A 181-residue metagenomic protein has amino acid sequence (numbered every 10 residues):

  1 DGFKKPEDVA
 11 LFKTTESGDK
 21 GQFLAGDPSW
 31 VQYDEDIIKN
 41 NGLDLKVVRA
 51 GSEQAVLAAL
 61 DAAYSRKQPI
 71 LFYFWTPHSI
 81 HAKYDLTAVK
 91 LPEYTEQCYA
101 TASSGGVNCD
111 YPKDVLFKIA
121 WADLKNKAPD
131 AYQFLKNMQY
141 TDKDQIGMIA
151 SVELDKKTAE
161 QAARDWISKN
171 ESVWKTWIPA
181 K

Functional and structural regions predicted by a protein language model:
D1, K113-K127, A150-S151: A bilobed periplasmic-binding-protein/Venus flytrap-type ligand-binding module shared by bacterial periplasmic
D1-G26: A conserved helix-loop-strand patch within extracytoplasmic ligand-binding domains of the periplasmic binding
K5-D8, K127-M138: Short amphipathic alpha-helical coupling segments at ligand-binding clamshell hinges and other catalytic/signaling
L11-T14, K39-L43, D61-Q68, K136-Y140 (+2 more regions): Sec-exported extracytoplasmic/periplasmic mature domains
L24-A100: Ligand-binding pocket segment of bilobal, Venus flytrap-like solute-binding proteins
N41-G42, P112-K118, D142-M148: Acidic/histidine-rich, surface-exposed loop or edge segments in extracytoplasmic proteins
Q133, N137-K181: C-terminal functional modules
